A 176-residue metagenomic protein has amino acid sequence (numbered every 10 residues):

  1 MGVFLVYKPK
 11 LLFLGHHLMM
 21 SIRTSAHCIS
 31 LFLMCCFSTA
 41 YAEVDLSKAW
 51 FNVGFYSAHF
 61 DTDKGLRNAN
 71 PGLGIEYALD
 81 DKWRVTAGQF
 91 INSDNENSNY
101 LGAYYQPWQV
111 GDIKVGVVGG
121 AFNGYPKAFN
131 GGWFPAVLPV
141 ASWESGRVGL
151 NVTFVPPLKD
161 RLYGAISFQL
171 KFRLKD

Functional and structural regions predicted by a protein language model:
M1-L46: Cleavable N-terminal export/targeting peptides
A42-Q89: Short glycine/proline- and aromatic-enriched beta-strand/turn motifs that initiate or cap beta-hairpins
A49, A69-L73, W83, N97-L101 (+3 more regions): Hydrophobic, lipid-facing positions within transmembrane beta-strands of outer-membrane proteins
A49, D81-V85, G111-I113, W143-V152 (+1 more regions): Repeated loop/turn-to-beta-strand initiation elements of outer-membrane beta-barrel proteins
W50, F55-H59, Y163-D176: Outer-membrane beta-barrel "beta-signal"
N52-Y56, T86-F90, G116-G120, N151-V155 (+1 more regions): Transmembrane beta-strands of outer-membrane beta-barrel proteins
V53, L73-Y77, A87, L101-Q106 (+3 more regions): Residues on the lipid-exposed face of transmembrane beta-strands in outer-membrane beta-barrel proteins
F60-A69, F90-Y100, Q109, N123-F134 (+1 more regions): Solvent-exposed loop/turn segments connecting transmembrane beta-strands in outer-membrane beta-barrel proteins
